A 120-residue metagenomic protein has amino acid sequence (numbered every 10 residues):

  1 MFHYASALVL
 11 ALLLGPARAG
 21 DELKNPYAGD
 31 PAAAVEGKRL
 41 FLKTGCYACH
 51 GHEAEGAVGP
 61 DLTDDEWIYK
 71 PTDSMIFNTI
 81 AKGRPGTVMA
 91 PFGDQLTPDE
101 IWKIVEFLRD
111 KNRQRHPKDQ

Functional and structural regions predicted by a protein language model:
A5-G15: Bacterial N-terminal signal peptides
L12-L14, L40, L62, L108: Generic leucine side-chain signal with a strong bias for well-ordered alpha-helical environments
G20-A33, R39, K43-T44, T87-Q120: Flexible coil segments in periplasmic/lumen-exposed cytochrome c-class electron-transfer proteins
Y27-R39, G51-K82, V88-P91, Q95: Gly/Gly-Pro-rich "capping" loops immediately C-terminal to redox-active cysteine motifs in periplasmic/lumenal
C46-C49: Short cysteine clusters
